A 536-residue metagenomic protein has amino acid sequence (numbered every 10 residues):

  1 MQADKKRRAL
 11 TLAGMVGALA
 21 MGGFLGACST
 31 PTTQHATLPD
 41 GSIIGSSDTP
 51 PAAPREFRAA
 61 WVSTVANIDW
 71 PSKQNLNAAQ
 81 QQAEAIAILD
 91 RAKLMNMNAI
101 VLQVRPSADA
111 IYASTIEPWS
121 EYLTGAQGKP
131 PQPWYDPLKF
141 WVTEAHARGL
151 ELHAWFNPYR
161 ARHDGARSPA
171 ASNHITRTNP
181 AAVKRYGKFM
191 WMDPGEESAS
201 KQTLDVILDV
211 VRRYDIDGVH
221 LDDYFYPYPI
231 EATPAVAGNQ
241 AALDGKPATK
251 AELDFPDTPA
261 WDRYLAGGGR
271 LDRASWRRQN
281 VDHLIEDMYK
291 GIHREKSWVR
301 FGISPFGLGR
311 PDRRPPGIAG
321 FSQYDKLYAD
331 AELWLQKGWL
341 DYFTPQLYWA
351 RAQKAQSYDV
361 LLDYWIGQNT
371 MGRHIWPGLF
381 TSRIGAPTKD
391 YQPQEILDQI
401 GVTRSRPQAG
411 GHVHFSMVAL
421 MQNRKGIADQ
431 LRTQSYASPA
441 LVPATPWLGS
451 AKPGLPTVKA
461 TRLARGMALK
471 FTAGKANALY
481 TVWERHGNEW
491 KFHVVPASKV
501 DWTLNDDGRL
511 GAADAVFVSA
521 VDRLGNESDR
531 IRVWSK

Functional and structural regions predicted by a protein language model:
V62-T64, R300-A319, L361-Q399: Active-site clefts of carbohydrate-active enzymes
S63, N67-A83, A154-R213, K326: Active-site-adjacent "subsite" loops/lids of carbohydrate-active enzymes
A83-D109: Catalytic domains of carbohydrate-active enzymes, especially glycoside hydrolases
M97, R148, R177-W339, Y348: Polysaccharide-binding and catalytic clefts of secreted carbohydrate-active enzymes
L102-N157, G269, R273-E295, S357: Aromatic-lined substrate-binding rim segments of carbohydrate-active enzymes
Y328-E332, Q336-K354, M371-W447: Substrate-binding cleft of secreted/luminal carbohydrate-active enzymes
Y436-K475, G525-K536: Pro/Thr/Ser/Gly-rich low-complexity, intrinsically disordered linker/stalk tracts
D506-E527: Beta-strand-rich modules
